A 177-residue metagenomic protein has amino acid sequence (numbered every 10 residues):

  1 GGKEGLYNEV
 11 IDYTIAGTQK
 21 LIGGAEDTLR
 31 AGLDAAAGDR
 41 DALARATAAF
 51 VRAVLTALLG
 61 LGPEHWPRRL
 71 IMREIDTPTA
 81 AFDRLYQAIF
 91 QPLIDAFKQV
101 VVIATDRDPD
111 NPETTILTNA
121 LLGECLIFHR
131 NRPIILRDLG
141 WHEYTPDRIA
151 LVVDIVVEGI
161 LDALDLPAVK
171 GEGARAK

Functional and structural regions predicted by a protein language model:
G2-Y7, A81: Short amphipathic alpha-helical segment with a characteristic S/N-K-E followed by hydrophobic residues
Y7-T14, I89: Alpha-helical DNA-contacting segments of helix-turn-helix folds
E9, G17-E64, T114-L121: Hydrophobic alpha-helical connector segments
R45, T79-T105, A150-D154, E158: Amphipathic alpha-helical packing segments from all-alpha helical-bundle domains
V54, R68-I75, L121, C125 (+1 more regions): Short alpha-helical scaffolding segments that buttress acidic/His motifs in well-ordered protein cores
G62-R84, R132-D138: Amphipathic alpha-helical segments used for helix-helix packing
E64, F90-T115, D138, D162-G173: Hydrophobic alpha-helical bundle segments that form small-molecule/ligand-binding pockets
W141-L151: A short acidic, glycine-rich active-site loop that binds or catalyzes chemistry on phosphate/adenosine moieties
